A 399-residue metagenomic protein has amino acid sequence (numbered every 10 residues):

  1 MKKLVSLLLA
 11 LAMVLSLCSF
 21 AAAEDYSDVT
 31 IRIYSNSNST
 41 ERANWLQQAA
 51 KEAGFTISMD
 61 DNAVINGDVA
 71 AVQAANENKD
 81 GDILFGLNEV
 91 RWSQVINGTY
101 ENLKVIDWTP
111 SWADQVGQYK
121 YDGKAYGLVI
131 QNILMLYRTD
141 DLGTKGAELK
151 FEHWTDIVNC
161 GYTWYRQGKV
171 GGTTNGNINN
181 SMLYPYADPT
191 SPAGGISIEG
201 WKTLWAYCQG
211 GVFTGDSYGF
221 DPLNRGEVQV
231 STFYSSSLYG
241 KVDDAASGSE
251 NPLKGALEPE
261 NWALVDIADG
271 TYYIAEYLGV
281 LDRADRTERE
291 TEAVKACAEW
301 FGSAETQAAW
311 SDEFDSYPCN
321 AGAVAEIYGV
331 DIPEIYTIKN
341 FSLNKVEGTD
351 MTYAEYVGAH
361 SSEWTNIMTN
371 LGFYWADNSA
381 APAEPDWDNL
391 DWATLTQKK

Functional and structural regions predicted by a protein language model:
L8-S16: Bacterial N-terminal signal peptides
L15-D25: Sec-dependent signal peptide cleavage junction
D25-S93: Early extracytoplasmic/lumenal segment of secretory-pathway proteins
N36-A43, D80, L87-E227: Extracytoplasmic ligand-binding site segments that recognize negatively charged/polar headgroups
V95-I106, Q118-D122, K241-D266, I332-P333: Ligand-binding "clamshell"
V212-R286: Extracytoplasmic/periplasmic substrate-binding proteins
L278-E355: Mature extracytoplasmic/periplasmic domains
N344-K399: Conserved C-terminal helix/tail region of periplasmic/extracytoplasmic solute-binding proteins
